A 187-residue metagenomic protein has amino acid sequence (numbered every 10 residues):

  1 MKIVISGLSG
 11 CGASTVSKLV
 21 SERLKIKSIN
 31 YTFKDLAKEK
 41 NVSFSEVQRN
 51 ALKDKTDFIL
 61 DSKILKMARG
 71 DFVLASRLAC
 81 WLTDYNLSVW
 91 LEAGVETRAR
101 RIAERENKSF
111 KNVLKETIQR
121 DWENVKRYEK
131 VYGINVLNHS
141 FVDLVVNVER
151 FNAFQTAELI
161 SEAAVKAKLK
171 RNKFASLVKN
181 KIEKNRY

Functional and structural regions predicted by a protein language model:
I5: Hydrophobic anchor at the beta1->P-loop junction of P-loop NTPases
C11: ATP-binding Walker
S14: Walker A/P-loop
K27-T83, V95-E96, N107-K108: ATP-dependent small-molecule kinase phosphotransfer cores that center on conserved nucleotide phosphate-binding segments
D84-I118: Conserved phosphate-donor/acceptor-positioning beta-strand/loop module used by diverse small-molecule
F110-L159, L177-E183: Small-molecule kinase domains that catalyze NTP-dependent phosphoryl transfer to phosphate-bearing small molecules
